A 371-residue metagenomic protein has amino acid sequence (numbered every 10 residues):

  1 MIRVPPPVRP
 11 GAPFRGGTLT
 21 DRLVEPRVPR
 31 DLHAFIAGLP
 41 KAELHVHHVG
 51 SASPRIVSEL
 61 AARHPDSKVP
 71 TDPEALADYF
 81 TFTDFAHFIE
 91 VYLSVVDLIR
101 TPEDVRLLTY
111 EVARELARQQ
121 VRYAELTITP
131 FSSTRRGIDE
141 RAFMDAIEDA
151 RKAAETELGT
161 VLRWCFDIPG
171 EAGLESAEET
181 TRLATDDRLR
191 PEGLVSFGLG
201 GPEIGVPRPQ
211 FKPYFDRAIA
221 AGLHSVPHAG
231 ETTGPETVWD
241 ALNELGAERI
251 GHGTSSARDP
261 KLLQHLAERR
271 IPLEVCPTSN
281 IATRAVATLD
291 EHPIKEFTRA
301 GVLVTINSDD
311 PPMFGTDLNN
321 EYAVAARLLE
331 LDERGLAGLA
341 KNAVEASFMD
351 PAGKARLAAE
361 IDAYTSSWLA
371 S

Functional and structural regions predicted by a protein language model:
R3-P5, F14-L223, T232-T237, E244-R249 (+2 more regions): Metal-cofactor-binding active-site regions of metalloenzymes
P10-A12: Targeting/processing segments of secretory and organellar proteins
